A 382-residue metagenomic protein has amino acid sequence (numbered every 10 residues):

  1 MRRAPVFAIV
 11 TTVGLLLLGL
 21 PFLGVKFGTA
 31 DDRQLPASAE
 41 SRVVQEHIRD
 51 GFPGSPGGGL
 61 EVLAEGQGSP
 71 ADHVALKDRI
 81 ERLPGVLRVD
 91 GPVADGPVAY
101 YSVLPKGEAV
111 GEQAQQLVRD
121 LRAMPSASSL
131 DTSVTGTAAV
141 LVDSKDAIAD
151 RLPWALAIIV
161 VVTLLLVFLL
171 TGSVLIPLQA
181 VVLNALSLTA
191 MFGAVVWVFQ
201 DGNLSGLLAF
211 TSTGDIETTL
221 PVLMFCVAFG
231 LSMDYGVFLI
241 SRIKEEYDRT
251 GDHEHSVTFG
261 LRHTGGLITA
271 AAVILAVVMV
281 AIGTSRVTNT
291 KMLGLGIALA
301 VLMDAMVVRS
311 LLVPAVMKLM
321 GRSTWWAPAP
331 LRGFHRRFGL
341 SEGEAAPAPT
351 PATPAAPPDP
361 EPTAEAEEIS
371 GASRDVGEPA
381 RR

Functional and structural regions predicted by a protein language model:
M1-T11, R33, V313-R382: Interfacial helix-loop-helix hairpins and adjacent transmembrane helices of multi-pass alpha-helical membrane proteins
R3-F7, L141, A147-A155, A185-L188 (+2 more regions): Loop-to-transmembrane-helix entry motif
V6-E40, T284: Transmembrane helices with small-residue packing motifs
T11-L15, L156-L170, A180-L183, S187 (+4 more regions): Alpha-helical transmembrane segments of integral membrane proteins
G24-L207, D215, V237, N289 (+1 more regions): Structured non-transmembrane domains adjacent to transmembrane bundles in polytopic membrane proteins
L166-V167, E245, R262-R322: Hydrophobic, glycine/alanine-rich multi-pass transmembrane helices and their short helix-loop junctions in large
N203-G230, M292: Loop-to-helix entry region at the N-terminal start of transmembrane alpha-helices in multi-pass membrane transporters
V227-G266, V278, I282: Cytosolic juxtamembrane regions of multi-pass inner-membrane proteins
